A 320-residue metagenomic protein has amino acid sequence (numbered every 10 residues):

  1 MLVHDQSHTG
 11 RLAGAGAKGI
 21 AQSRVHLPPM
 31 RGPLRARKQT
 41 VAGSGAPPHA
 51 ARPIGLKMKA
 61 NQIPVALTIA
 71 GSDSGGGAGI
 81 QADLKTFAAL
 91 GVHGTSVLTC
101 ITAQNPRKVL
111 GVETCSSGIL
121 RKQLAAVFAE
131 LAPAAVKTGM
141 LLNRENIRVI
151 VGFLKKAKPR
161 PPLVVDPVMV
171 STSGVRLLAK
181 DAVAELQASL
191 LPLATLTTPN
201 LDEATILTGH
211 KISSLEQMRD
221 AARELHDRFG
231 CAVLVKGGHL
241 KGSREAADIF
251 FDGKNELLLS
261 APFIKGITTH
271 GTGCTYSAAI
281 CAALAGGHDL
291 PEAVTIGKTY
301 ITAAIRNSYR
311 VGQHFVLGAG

Functional and structural regions predicted by a protein language model:
D5-S7: Alpha-helix boundary/capping motif
K18, Q22-V25: Residues flanking N-terminal targeting/processing segments that define the start of mature chains
K59-T68, L84-S173: Conserved N-terminal subdomain of the carbohydrate kinase-like
I63, T114, P291-G320: Charged C-terminal helix
I69-G75, L257-H270: Short pre-catalytic strand/loop immediately N-terminal to key active-site residues, enriched for Gly-Thr
L90-T95, L257, A283-I296: Phosphate-handling active-site elements
K180-E256: Conserved phosphate/ATP/ADP-binding segment of small-molecule kinases
T205-I206, G266-L290: Short, small-residue alpha-helix embedded
